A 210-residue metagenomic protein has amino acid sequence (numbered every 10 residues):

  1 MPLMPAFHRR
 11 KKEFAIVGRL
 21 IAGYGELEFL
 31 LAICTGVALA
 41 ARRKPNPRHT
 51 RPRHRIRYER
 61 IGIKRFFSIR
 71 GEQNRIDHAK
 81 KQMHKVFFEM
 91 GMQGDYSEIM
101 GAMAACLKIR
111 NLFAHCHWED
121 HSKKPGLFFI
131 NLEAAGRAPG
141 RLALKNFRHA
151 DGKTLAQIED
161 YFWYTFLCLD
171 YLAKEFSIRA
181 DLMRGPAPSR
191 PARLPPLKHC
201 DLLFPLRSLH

Functional and structural regions predicted by a protein language model:
M1-A22, F29-H210: Acidic, Ser/Thr/Gly/Pro-rich intrinsically disordered interaction regions
